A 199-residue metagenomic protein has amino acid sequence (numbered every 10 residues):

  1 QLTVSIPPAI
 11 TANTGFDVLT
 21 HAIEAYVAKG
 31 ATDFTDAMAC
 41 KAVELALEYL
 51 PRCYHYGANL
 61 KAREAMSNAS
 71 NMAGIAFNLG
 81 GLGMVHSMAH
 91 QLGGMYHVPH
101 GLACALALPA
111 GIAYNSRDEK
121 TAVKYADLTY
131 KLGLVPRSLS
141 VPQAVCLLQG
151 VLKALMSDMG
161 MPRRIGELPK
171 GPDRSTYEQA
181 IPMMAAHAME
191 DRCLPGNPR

Functional and structural regions predicted by a protein language model:
Q1-G80: Carboxylate- and glycine-rich phosphate/diphosphate-binding segment that chelates Mg2+/Mn2+
I10-D17, D33-E44, L102, E119-A122 (+2 more regions): Alpha-helix N-cap/helix-start motif at coil-to-helix transitions, marked by capping-box chemistry
A22, Y26, Y49, Q91 (+2 more regions): Amphipathic alpha-helical segments in well-ordered regions
A25-K29, C53, A73-A76, M95 (+6 more regions): Alpha-helix C-capping/helix-to-loop hinge sites
K29-M38, Y54-A65, G80-V85, S138-P142 (+2 more regions): Flexible, glycine/charged-enriched surface loops at secondary-structure junctions
A37-K41, L45, A65-N68, S87-H90 (+4 more regions): Amphipathic alpha-helical interaction segments
G80-K153: C-terminal catalytic subdomain
T129-R199: C-terminal charged capping/lid subdomain of soluble metabolic enzymes
